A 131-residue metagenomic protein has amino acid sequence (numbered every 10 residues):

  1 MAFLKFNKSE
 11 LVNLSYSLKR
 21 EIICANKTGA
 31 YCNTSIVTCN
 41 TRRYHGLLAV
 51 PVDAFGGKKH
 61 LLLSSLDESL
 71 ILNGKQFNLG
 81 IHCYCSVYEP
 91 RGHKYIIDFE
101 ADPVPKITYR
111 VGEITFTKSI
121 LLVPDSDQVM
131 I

Functional and structural regions predicted by a protein language model:
M1-I131: Terminal accessory carbohydrate-recognition/targeting modules of carbohydrate-active enzymes
